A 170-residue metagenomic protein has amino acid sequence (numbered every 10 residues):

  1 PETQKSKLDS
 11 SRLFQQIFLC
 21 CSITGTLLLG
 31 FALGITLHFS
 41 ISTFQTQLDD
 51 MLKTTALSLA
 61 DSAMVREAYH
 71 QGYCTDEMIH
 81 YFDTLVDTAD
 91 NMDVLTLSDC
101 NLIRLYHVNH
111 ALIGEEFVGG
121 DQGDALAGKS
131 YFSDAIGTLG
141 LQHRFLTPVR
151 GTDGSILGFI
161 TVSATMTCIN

Functional and structural regions predicted by a protein language model:
P1-K7: N-terminal Lys/Arg-rich, disordered targeting/topogenic segments
K7-H38: Extreme N-terminal signal-anchor transmembrane helix of membrane signaling/transducer proteins, especially in bacteria
I35-R66, Y73, E77, Y81 (+1 more regions): Membrane-proximal extracytoplasmic alpha-helices
S62-E116: Extracytoplasmic/periplasmic helical hairpin of the input-sensing domain located between the first two N-terminal
T75, L139-Q142, T161-N170: Helix-start (N-cap) segments at beta->loop->alpha junctions that couple sensory/regulatory domains to adjoining helices
H107-G140: Extracytoplasmic/periplasmic sensor domains and loops in membrane signaling proteins
R144-G154: A short, hydrophobic, proline-anchored segment that marks a local hinge/packing element in signaling and regulatory
L157-G158: Short beta-strand edge/capping elements of PAS-family sensory modules
